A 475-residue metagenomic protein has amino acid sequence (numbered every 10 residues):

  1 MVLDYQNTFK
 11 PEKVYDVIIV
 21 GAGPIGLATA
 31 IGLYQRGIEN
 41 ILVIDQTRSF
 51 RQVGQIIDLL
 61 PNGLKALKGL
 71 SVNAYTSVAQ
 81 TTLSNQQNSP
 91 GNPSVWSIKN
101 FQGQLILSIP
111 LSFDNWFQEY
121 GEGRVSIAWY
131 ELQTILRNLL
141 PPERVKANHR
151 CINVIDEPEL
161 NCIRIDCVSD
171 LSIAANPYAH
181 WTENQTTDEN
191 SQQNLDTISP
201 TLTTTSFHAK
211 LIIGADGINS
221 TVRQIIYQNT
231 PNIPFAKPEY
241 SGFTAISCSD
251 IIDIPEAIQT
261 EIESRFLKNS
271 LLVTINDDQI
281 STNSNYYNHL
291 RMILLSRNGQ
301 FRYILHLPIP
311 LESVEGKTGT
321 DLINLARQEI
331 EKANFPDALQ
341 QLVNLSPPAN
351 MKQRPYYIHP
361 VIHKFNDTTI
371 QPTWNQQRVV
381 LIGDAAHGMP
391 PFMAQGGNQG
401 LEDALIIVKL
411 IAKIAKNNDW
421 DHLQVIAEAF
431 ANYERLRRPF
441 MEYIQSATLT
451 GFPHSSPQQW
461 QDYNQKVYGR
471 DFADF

Functional and structural regions predicted by a protein language model:
M1-D16, P24, Y34-G37, L70-N73 (+6 more regions): Eukaryotic N-terminal targeting leaders
V2-Y15, V95-G103, L342, I370 (+2 more regions): C-terminal helical "tail/cap" subdomain of flavin- and related membrane-associated enzymes
Y15, P142, A209, Q376-Q377: Active-site acidic short loop of glycosyltransferases
I19-Y34, I44, I213-D216, N350-L449: Conserved mid-domain beta->alpha element of the FAD-binding
Y34-Q55: Glycine-rich FAD pyrophosphate-binding loop
V53-L139, S455: Active-site-adjacent segment of FAD-dependent monooxygenases/related oxidoreductases
A79-T82, E331-P355, D419-F430: Acidic/histidine metal-binding catalytic segments
Q133, R137-P348: Conserved FAD-binding catalytic core of PHBH/FMO-like flavoproteins
